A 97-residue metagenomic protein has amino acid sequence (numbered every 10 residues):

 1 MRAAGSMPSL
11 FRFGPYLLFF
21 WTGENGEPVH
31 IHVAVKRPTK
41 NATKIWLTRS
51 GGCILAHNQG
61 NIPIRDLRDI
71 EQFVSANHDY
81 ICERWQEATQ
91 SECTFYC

Functional and structural regions predicted by a protein language model:
M1-L18: Negatively charged, low-complexity tracts enriched in Asp/Glu with abundant Ser/Thr
M1-R2, H32, V74: N-terminal cationic amphipathic segment used for targeting or macromolecule association
G23-I64: A short, structured beta-strand/loop element
Q59-C97: Acidic, low-complexity intrinsically disordered segments
